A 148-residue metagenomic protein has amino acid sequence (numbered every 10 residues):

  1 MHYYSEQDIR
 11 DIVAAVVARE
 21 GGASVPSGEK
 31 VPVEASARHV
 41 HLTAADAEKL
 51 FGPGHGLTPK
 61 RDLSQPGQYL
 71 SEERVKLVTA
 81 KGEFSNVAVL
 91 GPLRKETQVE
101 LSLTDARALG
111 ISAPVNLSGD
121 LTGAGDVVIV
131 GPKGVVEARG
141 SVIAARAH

Functional and structural regions predicted by a protein language model:
M1-E29: Protein-protein interaction and targeting regions used for scaffolding, dimerization, and localization
P32, S36-H148: Conserved mixed alpha/beta catalytic, RNA-binding, or beta-rich assembly cores of soluble enzyme, regulatory
